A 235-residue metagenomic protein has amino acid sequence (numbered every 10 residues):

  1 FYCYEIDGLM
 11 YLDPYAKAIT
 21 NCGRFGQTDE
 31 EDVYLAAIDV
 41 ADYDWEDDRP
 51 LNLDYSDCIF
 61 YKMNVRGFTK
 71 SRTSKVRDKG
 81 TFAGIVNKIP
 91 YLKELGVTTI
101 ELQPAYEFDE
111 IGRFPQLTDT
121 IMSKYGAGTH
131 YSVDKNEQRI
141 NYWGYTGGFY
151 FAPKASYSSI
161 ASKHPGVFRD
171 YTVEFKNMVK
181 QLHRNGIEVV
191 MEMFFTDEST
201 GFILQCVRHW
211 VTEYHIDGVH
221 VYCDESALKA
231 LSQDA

Functional and structural regions predicted by a protein language model:
F1-K62, G67-V76: The feature marks proteins involved in alpha-glucan
Y4, M63, L92, L102 (+2 more regions): Conserved, mostly hydrophobic/aromatic
N52-D57, K93-E94, R184: Extracellular/periplasmic catalytic domains that process cell-envelope and extracellular macromolecules
I59-Y61, I100-L102, V189-M191, V219: Hydrophobic faces of well-ordered beta-strands that scaffold small-molecule active sites in alpha/beta enzyme cores
S74-V76, T81, G112-R184, F195-E213: Aromatic- and acidic-residue-enriched carbohydrate-binding clefts of CAZyme catalytic domains
N87-Y106, E213: Catalytic domains of carbohydrate-active enzymes, especially glycoside hydrolases
P90-K93, K176-N185, L228-A235: Surface-exposed amphipathic alpha-helices with a cationic face
C206-R208, T212-A235: Active-site-proximal helices and loops of the catalytic beta/alpha 8
